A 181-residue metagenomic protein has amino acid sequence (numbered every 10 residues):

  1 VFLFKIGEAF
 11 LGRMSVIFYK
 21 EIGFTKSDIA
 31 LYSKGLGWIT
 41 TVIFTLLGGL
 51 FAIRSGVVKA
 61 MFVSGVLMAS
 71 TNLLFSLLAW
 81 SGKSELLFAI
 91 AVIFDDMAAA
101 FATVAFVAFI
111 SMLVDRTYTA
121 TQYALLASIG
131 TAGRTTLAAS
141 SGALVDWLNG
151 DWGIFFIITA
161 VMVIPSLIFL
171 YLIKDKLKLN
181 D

Functional and structural regions predicted by a protein language model:
L3-G12, T103: Conserved extracellular-gate-facing transmembrane-helix segments in secondary transporters
F4, R13-A30: Short amphipathic helix-loop junctions that connect adjacent transmembrane helices in Major Facilitator Superfamily/SLC
K26-S27, R116-L126: Loop-to-transmembrane helix entry/capping segments in MFS-fold secondary transporters and related SLC/MFSD carriers
I43-A60, V145-D146: Helix-to-loop junctions at the C-terminal end of transmembrane segments in multipass secondary transporters
V66-K83: C-terminal ends and interior cores of transmembrane alpha-helices in multi-pass membrane transporters/permeases
A100-D115: Intracellular juxtamembrane helix-capping segments at the cytosolic ends of symmetry-related transmembrane helices
S140-P165: A membrane-interface helix-boundary motif in multi-pass transporters
I157-D181: Multi-pass alpha-helical transporter architecture, strongest for 12-TM Major Facilitator/SLC carriers used
